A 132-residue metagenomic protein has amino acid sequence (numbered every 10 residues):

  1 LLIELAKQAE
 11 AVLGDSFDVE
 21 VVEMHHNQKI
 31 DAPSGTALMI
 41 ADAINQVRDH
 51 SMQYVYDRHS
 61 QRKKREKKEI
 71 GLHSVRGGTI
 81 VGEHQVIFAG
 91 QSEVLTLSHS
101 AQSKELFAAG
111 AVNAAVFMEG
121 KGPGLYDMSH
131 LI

Functional and structural regions predicted by a protein language model:
L2-A9: Donor/substrate-binding cores of folate-linked one-carbon enzymes
L5, G14-I132: C-terminal substrate-binding/catalytic lobe of Rossmann-fold NAD(P)-dependent oxidoreductases
